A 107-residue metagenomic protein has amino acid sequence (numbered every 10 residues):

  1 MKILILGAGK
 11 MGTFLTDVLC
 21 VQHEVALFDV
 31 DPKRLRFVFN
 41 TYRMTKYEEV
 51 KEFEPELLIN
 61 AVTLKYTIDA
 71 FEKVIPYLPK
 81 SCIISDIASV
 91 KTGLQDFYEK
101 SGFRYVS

Functional and structural regions predicted by a protein language model:
M1-M44: NAD(P)+-binding Rossmann beta1-loop-alpha1 motif at the extreme N-terminus of oxidoreductases
T13-F14, T67, G93: Short glycine/serine/threonine-rich phosphate/pyrophosphate-binding segments that cradle anionic phosphate groups
D17-V21, E72, P76, D96-K100: Short, well-ordered alpha-helices that flank and scaffold nucleotide-derived cofactor binding pockets
A26, I59, S85, R104-V106: Hydrophobic/aromatic beta-strand patches that form the interior of the parallel beta-sheet core in alpha/beta enzyme
D31-P32, V50, S89-V90: Short, acidic/turn-prone active-site loops that include or flank metal/cofactor- and phosphate-binding residues
K33-N40, E52, Q95-S101: Short loop/helix-cap segments at secondary-structure boundaries that form the rim of catalytic
E49-L78, I83: Rossmann-like NAD(P)-binding element
I87-S107: Rossmann-fold NAD(P)-binding glycine/threonine-rich loop
